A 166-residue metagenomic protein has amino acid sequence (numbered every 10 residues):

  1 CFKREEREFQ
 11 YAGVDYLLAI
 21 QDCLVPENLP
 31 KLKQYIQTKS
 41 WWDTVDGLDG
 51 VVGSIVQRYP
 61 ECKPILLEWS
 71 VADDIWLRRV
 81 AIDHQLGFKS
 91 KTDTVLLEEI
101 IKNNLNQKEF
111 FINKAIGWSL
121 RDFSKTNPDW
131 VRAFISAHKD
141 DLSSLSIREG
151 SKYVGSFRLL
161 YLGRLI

Functional and structural regions predicted by a protein language model:
C1-I166: Alpha-helical scaffold domains
